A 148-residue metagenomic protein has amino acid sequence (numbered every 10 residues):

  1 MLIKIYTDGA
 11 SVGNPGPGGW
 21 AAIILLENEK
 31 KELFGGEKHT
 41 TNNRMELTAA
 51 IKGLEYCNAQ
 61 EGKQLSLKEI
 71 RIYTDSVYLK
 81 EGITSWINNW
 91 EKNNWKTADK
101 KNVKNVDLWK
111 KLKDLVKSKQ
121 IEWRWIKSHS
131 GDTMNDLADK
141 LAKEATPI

Functional and structural regions predicted by a protein language model:
M1-R44, T48, E55-Y56, K140-I148: RNase H-like nuclease fold core
T7-N14, I51-L137, L141: RNase H catalytic domain
